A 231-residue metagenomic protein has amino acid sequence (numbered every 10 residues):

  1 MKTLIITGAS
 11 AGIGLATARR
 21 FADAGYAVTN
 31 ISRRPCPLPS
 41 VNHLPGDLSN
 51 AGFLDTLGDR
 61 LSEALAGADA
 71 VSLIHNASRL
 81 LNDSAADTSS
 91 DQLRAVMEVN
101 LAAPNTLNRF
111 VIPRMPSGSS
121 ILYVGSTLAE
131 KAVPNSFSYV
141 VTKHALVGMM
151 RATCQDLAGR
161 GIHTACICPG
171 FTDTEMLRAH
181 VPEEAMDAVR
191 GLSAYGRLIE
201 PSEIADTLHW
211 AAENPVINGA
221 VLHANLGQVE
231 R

Functional and structural regions predicted by a protein language model:
S10, A18: N-terminal Rossmann NAD(P)H-binding glycine-rich loop of SDR-like oxidoreductase domains
S84-A86, Q92-M97, V189: Substrate-binding pocket helix/loop in short-chain dehydrogenase/reductase
T88, A132-V140, A152: Active-site loop-to-helix junction immediately N-terminal to the catalytic Tyr of the SDR YXXXK motif in Rossmann-fold
N108, T142-K143, M150: Active-site helix of classical SDR
P113, Q155-D156: Alpha-helical segment proximal to the catalytic Tyr-Lys
S126: Residue(s) in the substrate-gating loop at a strand-loop-helix junction that position the organic substrate next
R197-A224: C-terminal substrate-recognition "lid" of short-chain dehydrogenase/reductases
